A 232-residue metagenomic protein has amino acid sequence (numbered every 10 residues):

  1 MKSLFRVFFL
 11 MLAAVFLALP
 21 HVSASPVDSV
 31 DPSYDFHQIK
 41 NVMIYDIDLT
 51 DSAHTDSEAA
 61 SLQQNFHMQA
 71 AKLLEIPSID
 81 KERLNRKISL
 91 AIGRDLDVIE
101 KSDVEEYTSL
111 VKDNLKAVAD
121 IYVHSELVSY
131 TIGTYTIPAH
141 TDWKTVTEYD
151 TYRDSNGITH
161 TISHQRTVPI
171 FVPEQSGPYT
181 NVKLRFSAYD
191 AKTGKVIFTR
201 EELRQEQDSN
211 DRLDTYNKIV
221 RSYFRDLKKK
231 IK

Functional and structural regions predicted by a protein language model:
M1-F9: Bacterial N-terminal signal peptides that target proteins for export
M1-K2, L17, E106-L110: Short alpha-helical segments and helix-capping/turn motifs at coil-helix boundaries
K2, V22-A24, K101: Intrinsically disordered, low-complexity segments enriched in Ser/Pro/Gly/Ala and basic residues
F8-P20: Bacterial N-terminal signal peptides
S23-M43, I132-K232: C-terminal/domain-edge helix-coil "capping" segments
N41-T131, K195, T199: N-terminal segment of the mature soluble domain
